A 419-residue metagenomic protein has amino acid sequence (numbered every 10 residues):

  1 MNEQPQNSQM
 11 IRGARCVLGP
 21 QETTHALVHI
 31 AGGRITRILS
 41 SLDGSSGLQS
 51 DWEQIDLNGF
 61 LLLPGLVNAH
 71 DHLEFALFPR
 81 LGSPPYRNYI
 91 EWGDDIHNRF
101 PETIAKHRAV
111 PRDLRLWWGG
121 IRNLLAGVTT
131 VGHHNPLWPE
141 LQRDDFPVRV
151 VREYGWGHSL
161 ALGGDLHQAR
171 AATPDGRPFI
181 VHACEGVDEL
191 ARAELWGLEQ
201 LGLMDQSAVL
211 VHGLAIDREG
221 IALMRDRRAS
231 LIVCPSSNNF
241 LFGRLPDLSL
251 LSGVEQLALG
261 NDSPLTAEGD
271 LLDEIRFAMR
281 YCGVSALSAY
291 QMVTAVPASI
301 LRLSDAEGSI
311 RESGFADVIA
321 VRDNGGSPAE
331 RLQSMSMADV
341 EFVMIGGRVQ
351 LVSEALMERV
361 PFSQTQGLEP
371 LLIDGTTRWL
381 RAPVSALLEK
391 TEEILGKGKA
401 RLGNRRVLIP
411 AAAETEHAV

Functional and structural regions predicted by a protein language model:
M1-A31, T36-Q49, I90-E91, H97 (+5 more regions): Active-site microenvironment of metallo-dependent hydrolases
A14, V28, G33, G59 (+12 more regions): Divalent metal-coordination and catalytic microenvironments
W52, L57-G120: Metal-associated gating/positioning segment near the N- to mid-region
N68, L73-F75, E185, L265 (+1 more regions): Short active-site segment of divalent metal-dependent hydrolases/proteases that encodes the spacing between
H133-H134, W138-T266, C282-V284, A418-V419: Active-site core of metal-dependent hydrolases
L271-A278, T294: Structural motif of enzymes handling amino- and sulfur-group chemistry
G283-Q291: Short, charged, surface-exposed loops that flank catalytic or proteolytic processing sites
